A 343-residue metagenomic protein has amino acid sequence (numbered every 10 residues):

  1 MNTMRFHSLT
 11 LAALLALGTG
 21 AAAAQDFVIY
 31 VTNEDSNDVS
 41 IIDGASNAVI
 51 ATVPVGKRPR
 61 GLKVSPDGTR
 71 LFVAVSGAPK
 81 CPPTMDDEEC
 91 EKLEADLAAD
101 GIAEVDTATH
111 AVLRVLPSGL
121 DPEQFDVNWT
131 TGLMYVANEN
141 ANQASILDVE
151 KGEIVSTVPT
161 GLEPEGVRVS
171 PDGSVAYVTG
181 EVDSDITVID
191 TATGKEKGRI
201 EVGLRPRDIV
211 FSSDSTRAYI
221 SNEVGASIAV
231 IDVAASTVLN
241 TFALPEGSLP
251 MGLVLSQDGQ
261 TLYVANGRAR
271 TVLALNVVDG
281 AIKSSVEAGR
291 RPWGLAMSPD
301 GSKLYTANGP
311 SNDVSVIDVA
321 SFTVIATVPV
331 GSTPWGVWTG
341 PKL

Functional and structural regions predicted by a protein language model:
M1-T10: Bacterial N-terminal signal peptides that target proteins for export
T10-A12, A21-A22: Cleavable N-terminal signal peptides
G18-L343: Predominantly soluble domains enriched in secretory-pathway, periplasmic, or organellar proteins
